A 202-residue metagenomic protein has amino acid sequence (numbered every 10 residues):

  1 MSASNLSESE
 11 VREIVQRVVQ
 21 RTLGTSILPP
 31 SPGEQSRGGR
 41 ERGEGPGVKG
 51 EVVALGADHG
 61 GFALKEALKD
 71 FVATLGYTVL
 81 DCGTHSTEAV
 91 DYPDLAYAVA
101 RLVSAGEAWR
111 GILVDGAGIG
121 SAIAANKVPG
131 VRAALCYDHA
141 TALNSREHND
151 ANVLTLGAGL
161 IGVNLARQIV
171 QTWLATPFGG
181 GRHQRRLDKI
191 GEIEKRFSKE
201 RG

Functional and structural regions predicted by a protein language model:
M1, T25-K49: Intrinsic disorder/low-complexity segments
S2, I14, S26-I27, V48 (+2 more regions): C-terminal binding/interaction regions
N5-P30: N-terminal intrinsically disordered, low-complexity tails
A54-Y77: Glycine-rich phosphate/diphosphate-binding loop of Rossmann-like nucleotide-binding domains
G76-V79, G130-D138: Short hydrophobic/aromatic-enriched beta-strand-loop microsegments
T78-A89: A short beta-strand-loop structural module common to alpha/beta enzyme folds
V90-R110: N-terminal small/polar loop signature for handling phosphorylated ligands or for N-terminal nucleophile
L113-V131: Compact, glycine-rich, soluble single-domain proteins
